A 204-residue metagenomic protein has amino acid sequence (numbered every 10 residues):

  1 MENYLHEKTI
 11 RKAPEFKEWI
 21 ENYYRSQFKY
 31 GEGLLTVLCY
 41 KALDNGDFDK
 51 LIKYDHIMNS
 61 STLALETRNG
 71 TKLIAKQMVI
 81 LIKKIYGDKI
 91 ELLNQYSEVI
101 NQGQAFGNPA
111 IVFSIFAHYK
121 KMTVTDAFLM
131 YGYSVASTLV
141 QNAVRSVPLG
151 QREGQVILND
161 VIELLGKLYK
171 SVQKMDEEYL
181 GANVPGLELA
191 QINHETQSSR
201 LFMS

Functional and structural regions predicted by a protein language model:
M1-F48: Glycine/small-residue-rich interface belts in oligomeric ring/scaffold proteins and their assembly partners
M1-H6, I20-E21, V37, N59 (+3 more regions): Amphipathic alpha-helical segments within well-ordered protein domains
L5-P14, I85, Y119-A127, S146-E153: Inter-helical turn/loop segments and adjacent helix faces that build the functional surface of alpha-helical bundle
Q27-F28, L35, A42-G46, K50 (+7 more regions): Short, contiguous, pocket-lining structural segments that sit at or immediately flank catalytic/ligand-binding sites
G33, N45-A117: Internal, conserved structured core segments that host functional sites
V99-V147: A contiguous pocket-lining binding segment that forms or flanks enzyme active sites
S134-S204: C-terminal auxiliary extensions adjacent to catalytic cores
